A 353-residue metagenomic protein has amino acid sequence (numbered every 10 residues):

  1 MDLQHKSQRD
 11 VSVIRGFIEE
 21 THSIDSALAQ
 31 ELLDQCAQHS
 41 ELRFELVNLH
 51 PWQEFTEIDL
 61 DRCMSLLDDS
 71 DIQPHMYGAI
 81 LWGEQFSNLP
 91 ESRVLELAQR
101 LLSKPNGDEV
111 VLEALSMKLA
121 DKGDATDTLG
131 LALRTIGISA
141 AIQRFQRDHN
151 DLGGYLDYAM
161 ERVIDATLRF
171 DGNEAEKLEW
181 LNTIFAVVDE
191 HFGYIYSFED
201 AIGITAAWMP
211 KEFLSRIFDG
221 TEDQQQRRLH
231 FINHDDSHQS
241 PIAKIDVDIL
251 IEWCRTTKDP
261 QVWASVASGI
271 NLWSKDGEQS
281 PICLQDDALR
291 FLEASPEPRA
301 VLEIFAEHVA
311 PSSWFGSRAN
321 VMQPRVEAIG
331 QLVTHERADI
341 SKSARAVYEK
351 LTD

Functional and structural regions predicted by a protein language model:
M1-D353: Non-catalytic all-alpha helical scaffold/repeat segments
